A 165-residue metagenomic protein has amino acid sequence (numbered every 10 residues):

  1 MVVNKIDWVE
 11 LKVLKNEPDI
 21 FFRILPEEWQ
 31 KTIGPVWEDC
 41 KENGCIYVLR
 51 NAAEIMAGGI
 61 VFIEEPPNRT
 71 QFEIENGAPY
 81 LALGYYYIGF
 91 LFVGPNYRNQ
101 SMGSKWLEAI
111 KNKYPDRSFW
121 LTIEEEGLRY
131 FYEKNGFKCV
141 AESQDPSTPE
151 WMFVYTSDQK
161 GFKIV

Functional and structural regions predicted by a protein language model:
M1-F22, K163-V165: Conserved N-terminal entry element of GNAT/NAT acetyltransferase domains
V13-E38: Conserved GNAT-fold acetyl-CoA-binding loop/helix
E28, P35-F90, R98, P146-W151: Conserved acyl-donor/pantetheine-binding loop and adjacent beta-alpha core of acyl/acetyltransferases and related
G84-Y87, G161-V165: Long, low-complexity, intrinsically disordered N-terminal extensions of eukaryotic proteins, enriched
F90-V93, N99-N112, K134: Conserved acetyl-CoA-binding loop-helix of GNAT-fold acetyltransferases
N112-E125: Conserved GNAT acetyl-CoA-binding A-motif
E125-P149: Conserved active-site alpha-helix within GNAT-family acetyltransferase domains
S147-I164: Charged, low-complexity C-terminal accessory regions
